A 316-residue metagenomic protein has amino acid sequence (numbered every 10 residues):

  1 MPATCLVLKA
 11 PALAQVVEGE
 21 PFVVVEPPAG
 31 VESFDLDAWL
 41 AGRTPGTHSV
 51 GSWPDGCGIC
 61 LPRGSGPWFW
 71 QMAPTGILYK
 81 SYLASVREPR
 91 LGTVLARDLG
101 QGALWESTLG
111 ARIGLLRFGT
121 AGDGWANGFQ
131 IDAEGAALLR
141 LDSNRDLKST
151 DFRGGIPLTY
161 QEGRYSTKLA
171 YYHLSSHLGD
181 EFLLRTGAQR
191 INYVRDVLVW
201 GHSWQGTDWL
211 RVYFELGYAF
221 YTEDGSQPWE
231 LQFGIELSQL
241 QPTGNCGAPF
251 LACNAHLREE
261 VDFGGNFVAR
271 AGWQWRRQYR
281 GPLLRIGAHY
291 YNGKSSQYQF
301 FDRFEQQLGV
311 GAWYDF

Functional and structural regions predicted by a protein language model:
M1-K9: Bacterial N-terminal signal peptides
A10-V16: Boundary at the C-terminal end of the N-terminal hydrophobic targeting segment
V16, P21-T159: Transmembrane beta-barrel domains of Gram-negative outer membranes and organellar outer membranes
Y79-A84, L116-I131, Q205-L210, Q239-F250 (+1 more regions): Short loop/turn motifs that connect adjacent beta-strands in outer-membrane beta-barrel proteins
D98-W105, S143-L147, F220-W229, T243 (+3 more regions): Solvent-exposed loop/turn segments connecting transmembrane beta-strands in outer-membrane beta-barrel proteins
G122-L237, Y290-K294, F301-F304: Outer-membrane pore/translocation modules
A269, E305-F316: Outer-membrane beta-barrel "beta-signal"
P282-Q299, G311-A312: C-terminal transmembrane helix-loop-helix hairpin of multi-pass membrane proteins
